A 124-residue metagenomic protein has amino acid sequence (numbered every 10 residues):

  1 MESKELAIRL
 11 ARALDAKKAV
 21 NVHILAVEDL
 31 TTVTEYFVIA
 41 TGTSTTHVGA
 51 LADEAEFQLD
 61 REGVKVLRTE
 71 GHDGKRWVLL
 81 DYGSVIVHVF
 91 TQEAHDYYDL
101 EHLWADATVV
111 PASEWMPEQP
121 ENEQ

Functional and structural regions predicted by a protein language model:
M1-E28, T46-D53, F57, E70-H72 (+3 more regions): Long, contiguous binding/interaction regions
A19-V22, V33, V64: Short secondary-structure junction motifs
T32-E35, D81-S84: A short, glycine/Asx- and small/polar-enriched loop/turn that sits immediately N-terminal to a beta-strand
I39-G42: Short hydrophobic/aromatic beta-strand micro-patches that form the beta-sheet surface supporting nucleotide- or nucleic
R61-T69: Active-site phosphate-binding and catalytic loops of NTP-dependent enzymes
